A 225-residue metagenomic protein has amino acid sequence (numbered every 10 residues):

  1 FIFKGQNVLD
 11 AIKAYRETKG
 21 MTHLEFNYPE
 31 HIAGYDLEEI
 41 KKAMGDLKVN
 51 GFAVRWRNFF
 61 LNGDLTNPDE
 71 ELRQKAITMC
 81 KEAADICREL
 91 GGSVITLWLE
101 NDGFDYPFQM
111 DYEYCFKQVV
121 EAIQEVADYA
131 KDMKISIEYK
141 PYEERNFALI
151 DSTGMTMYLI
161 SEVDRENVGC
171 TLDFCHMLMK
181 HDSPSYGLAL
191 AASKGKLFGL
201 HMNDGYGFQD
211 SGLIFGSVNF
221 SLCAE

Functional and structural regions predicted by a protein language model:
F1, T22-F26, L47-V54, I95-L97 (+3 more regions): Hydrophobic faces of well-ordered beta-strands that scaffold small-molecule active sites in alpha/beta enzyme cores
F1-R88, R165: N-terminal pre-domain/capping segments
I2-Q6, N67, M110, N146-M157 (+3 more regions): Gly/Pro-rich active-site loop or hairpin
V8, Y28-I32, R55-F60, L99-G103 (+3 more regions): Active-site-proximal loop/turn and secondary-structure-junction residues that shape catalytic pockets, frequently
L9-R16, G34-K41, C80-D85, V120-A127 (+3 more regions): Generic structural signal for well-ordered alpha-helices, preferentially at hydrophobic/aromatic core positions
D36-E38, N62-G63, P107-M110, S211-L213: Short secondary-structure transition/capping segments
M44-D46, Y129-D132, R165, A192-K194: Short, well-ordered coil/turn elements that cap or connect secondary structure elements
G63-N167, M179: Active-site acidic/histidine proton-transfer and metal-coordination neighborhood in alpha/beta enzyme cores
